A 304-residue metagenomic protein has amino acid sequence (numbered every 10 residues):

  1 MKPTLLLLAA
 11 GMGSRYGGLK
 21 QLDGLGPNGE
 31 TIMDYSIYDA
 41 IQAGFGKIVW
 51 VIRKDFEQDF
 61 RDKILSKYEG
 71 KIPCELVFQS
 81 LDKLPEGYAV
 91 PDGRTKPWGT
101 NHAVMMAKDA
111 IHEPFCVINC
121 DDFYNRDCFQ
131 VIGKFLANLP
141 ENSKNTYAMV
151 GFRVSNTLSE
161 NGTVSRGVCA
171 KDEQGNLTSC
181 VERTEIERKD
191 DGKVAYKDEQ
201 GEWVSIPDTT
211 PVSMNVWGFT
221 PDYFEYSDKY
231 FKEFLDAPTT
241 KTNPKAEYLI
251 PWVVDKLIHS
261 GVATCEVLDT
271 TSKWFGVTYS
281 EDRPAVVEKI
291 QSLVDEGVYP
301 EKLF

Functional and structural regions predicted by a protein language model:
M1-L19, D23: N-terminal nucleotide-binding beta1-loop-alpha1 segment
M1-L7, P27-V117, Y124-N125, F129 (+1 more regions): Conserved N-terminal catalytic core of the sugar/cofactor nucleotidyltransferase
M12, D121-D122, V154: Active-site metal-binding loops of divalent metal-dependent hydrolases
L22, C169-K171, V267: A structural signal for short hydrophobic beta-strand segments in well-ordered beta-sheet cores
R126-V216: Conserved core of the sugar-phosphate nucleotidyltransferase
V216-S227: Conserved nucleotide-sugar donor-binding and metal-coordinating catalytic region shared by glycosyltransferases
D228-A263: A C-terminal functional module that forms or caps the active site or interfaces directly with catalytic machinery
